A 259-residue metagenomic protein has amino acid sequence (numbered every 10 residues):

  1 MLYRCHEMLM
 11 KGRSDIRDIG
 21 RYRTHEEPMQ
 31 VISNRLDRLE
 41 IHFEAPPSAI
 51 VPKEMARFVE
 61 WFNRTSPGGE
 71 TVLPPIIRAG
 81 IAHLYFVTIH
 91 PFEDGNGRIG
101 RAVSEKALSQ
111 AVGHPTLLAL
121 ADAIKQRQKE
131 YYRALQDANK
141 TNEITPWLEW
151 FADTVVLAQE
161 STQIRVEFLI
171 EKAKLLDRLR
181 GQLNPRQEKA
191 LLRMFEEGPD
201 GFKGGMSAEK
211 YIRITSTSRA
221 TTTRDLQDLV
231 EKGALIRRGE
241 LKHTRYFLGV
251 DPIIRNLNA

Functional and structural regions predicted by a protein language model:
M1-A259: FIC/Doc superfamily catalytic core
